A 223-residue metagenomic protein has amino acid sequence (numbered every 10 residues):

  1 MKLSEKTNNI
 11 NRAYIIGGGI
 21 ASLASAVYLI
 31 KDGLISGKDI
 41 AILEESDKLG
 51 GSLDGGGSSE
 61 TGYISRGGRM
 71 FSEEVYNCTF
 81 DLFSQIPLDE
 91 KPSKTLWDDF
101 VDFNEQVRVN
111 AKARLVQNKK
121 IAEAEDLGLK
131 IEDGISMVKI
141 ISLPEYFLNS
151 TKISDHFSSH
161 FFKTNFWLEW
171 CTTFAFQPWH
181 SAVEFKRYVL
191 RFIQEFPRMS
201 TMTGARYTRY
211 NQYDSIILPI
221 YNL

Functional and structural regions predicted by a protein language model:
N8-A41: N-terminal Rossmann-like FAD-binding beta1-loop-alpha1 element of flavoenzymes
I10-N11, I64-R66, R198-T208: Glycine- and acidic
R12-I16, I40-D47, D98-F103: Extended hydrophobic secondary-structure segments that form protein cores and membrane-embedded regions
A24, Y28, C78-D81, S215 (+1 more regions): Short amphipathic alpha-helical face segments that pack within enzyme cores and frequently flank/anchor catalytic
I30-S58: Glycine-rich FAD pyrophosphate-binding loop
T61-F100: Conserved FAD-binding subdomain of flavin-dependent enzymes
M70-Y76, M202-N222: Short beta-strand to alpha-helix junction loop
D89-Q194, G204-Y207, S215: Rossmann-like flavin
